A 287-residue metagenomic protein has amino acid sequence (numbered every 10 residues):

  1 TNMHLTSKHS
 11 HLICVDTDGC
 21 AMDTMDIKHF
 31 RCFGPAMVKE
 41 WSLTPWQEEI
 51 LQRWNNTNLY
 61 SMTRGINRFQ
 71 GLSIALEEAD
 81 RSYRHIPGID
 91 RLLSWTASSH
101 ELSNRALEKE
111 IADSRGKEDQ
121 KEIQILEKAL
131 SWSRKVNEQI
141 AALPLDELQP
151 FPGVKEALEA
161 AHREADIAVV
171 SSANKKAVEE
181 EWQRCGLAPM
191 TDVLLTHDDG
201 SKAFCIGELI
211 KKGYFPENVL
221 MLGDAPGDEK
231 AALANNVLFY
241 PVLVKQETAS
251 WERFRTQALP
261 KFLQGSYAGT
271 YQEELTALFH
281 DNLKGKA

Functional and structural regions predicted by a protein language model:
T1-V15, Q52, N56-T57, S61-R64 (+3 more regions): Non-catalytic pre-domain segments flanking phosphatase-related domains
N2-H4, S10-H11, E48-E49, N58-S61 (+5 more regions): Generic structural signal for short, flexible, solvent-exposed coil/loop and linker residues
S7-H29, A232: Asp-based phosphoryl-transfer active-site loop
I13, F33, K39, R255-T256: A signal for specific C-terminal beta-sheet/loop modules enriched in small/flexible residues with GP/PG/PP motifs
C20-K176: Alpha-helical substrate-recognition element adjacent to the catalytic core
D146-D166, N174-A287: C-terminal cap/substrate-recognition subdomain and adjoining C-terminal extension of metal-dependent phosphatase-like
